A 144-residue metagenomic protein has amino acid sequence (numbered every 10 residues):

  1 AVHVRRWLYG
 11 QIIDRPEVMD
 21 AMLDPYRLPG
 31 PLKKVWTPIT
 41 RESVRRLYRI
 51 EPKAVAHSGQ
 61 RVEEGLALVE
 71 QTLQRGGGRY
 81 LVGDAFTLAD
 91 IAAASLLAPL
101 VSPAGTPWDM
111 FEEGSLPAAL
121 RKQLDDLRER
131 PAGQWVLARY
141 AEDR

Functional and structural regions predicted by a protein language model:
A1-R144: C-terminal alpha-helical interaction module
